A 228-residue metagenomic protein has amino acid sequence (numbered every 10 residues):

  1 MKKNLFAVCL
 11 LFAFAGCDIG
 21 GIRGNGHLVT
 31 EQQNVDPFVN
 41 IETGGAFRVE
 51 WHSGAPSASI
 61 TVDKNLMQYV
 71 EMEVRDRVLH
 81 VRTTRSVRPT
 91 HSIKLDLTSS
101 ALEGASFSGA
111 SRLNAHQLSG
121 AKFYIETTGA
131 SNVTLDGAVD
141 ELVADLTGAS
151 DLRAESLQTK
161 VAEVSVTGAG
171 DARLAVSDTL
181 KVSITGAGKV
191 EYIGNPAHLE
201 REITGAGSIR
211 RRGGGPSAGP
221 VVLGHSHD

Functional and structural regions predicted by a protein language model:
K2-V8: Sec-dependent signal peptide recognition, specifically the positively charged N-region followed immediately by
C9-L10, C17-S108, R112-E126, T134-V143 (+4 more regions): Acidic (Asp/Glu) and glycine-rich low-complexity loops/linkers that are typically intrinsically disordered
F47, E103, S111, S131 (+6 more regions): Residues at the loop-to-beta-strand transition
E141, L146, T179-G186, S226: A broadly tuned "polar low-complexity/structure-edge" signature
